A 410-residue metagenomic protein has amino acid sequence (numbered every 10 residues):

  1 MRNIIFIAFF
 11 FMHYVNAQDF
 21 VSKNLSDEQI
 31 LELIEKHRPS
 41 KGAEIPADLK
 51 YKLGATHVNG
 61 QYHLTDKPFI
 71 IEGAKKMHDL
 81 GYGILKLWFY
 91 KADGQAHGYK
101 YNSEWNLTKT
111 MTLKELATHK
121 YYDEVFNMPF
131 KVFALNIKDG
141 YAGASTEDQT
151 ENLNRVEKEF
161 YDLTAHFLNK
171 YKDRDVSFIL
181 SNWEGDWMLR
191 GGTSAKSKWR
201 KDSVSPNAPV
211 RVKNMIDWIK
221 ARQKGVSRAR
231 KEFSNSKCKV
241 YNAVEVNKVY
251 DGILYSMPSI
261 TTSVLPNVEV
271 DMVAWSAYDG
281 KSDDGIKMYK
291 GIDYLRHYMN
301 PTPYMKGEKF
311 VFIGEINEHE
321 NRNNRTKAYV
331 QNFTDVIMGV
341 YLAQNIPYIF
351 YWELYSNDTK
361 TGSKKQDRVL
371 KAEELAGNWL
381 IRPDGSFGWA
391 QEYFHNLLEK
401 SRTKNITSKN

Functional and structural regions predicted by a protein language model:
D66-Q95, D123-V132: Catalytic domains of carbohydrate-active enzymes, especially glycoside hydrolases
A96-L113, E124-V125, N323-Y329, Q344-N410: Aromatic-rich peripheral "rim/lid" segments of glycoside hydrolase catalytic domains that contact and position glycan
M111-F133, D148-N182, P209-E232, S259-P266 (+1 more regions): An active-site-proximal structural segment forming one wall of the substrate-binding cleft that immediately precedes
G140, F167-P209, K239-V246: Active-site groove signature of glycoside hydrolases
Y141, L189-T193, T302-T334, Y351-K371: Active-site clefts of carbohydrate-active enzymes
S181-W183, K213-Y255, G307-E315, I349-L354: Aromatic-lined carbohydrate-recognition surfaces of secreted/lumenal glycan-active proteins
N242-A274: Substrate-binding cleft/loops of secretory-pathway carbohydrate-active enzymes
S263, N267-N324: Glycoside hydrolase catalytic-domain groove-lining segments
